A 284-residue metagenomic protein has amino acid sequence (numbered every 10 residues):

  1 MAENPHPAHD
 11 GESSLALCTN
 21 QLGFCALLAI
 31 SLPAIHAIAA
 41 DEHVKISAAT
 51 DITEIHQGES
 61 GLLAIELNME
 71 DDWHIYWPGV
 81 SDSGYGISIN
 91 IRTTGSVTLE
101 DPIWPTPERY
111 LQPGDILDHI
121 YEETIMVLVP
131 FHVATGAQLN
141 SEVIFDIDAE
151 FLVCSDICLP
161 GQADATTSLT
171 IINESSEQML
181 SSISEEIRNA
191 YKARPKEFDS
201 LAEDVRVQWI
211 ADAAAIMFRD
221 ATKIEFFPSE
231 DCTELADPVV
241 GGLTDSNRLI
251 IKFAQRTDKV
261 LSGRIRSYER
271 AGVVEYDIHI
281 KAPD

Functional and structural regions predicted by a protein language model:
M1, I30, I35-I38: Short hydrophobic transmembrane-like helices used for membrane targeting/insertion
M1-C18: N-terminal secretory signal peptides that target proteins for export/translocation
P7-D10, L22, A37, S267: Positively charged, low-complexity intrinsically disordered regions
L15-A16, P33, E269: Serine/proline-rich low-complexity intrinsically disordered segments, especially terminal tails, linkers
L15-N20, S176, L180: Intrinsic-disorder-associated interaction segments
L17, G23-F24, V153, I157: The N-terminal extracellular segments of secreted preproproteins, especially immediately downstream of signal
N20-P33: Bacterial N-terminal signal peptides
A37-D284: Extracellular/lumen-exposed scaffold segments
